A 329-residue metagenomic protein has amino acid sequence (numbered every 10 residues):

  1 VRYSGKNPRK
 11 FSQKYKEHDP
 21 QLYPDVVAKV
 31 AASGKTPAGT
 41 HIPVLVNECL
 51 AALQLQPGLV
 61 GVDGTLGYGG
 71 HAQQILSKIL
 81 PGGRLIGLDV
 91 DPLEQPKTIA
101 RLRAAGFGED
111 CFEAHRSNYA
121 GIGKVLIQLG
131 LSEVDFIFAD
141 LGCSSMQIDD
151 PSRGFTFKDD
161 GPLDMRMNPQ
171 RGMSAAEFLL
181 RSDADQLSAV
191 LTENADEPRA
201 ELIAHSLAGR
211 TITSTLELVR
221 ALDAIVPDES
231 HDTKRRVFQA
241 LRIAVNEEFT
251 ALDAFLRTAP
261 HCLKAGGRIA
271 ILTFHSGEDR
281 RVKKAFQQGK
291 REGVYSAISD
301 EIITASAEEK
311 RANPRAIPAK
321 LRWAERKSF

Functional and structural regions predicted by a protein language model:
V1-F329: S-adenosyl-L-methionine-dependent methyltransferase catalytic core, i.e., the SAM/SAH-binding region
